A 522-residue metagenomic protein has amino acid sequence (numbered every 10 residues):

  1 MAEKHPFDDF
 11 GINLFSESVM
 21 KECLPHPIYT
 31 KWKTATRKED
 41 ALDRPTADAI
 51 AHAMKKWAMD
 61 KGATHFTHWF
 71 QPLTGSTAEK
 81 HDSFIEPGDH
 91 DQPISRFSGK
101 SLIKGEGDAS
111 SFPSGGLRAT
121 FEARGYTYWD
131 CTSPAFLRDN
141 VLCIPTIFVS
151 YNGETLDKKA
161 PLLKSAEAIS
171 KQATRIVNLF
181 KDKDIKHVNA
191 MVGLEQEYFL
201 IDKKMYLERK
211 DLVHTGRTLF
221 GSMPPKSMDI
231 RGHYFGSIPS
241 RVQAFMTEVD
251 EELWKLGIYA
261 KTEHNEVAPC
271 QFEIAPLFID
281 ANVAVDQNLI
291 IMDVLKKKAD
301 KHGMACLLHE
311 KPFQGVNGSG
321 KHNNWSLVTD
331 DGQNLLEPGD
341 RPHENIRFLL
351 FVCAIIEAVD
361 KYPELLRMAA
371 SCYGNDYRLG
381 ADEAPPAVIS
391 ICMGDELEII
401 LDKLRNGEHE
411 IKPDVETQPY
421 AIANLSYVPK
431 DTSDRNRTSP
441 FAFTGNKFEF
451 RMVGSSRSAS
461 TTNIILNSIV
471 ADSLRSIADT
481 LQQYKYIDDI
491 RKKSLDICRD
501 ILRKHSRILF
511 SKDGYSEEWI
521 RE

Functional and structural regions predicted by a protein language model:
A2-L14, S18-S98, K104-F121: Histidine/acidic residue-rich metal-binding segments in metalloenzymes
T46-I50, F70-P72, K100-S101, F148 (+4 more regions): Active-site-proximal loop/turn and secondary-structure-junction residues that shape catalytic pockets, frequently
I50, S76, V283, Q314 (+1 more regions): Glycine-/small-residue-rich active-site loops that bind phosphorylated ligands and cofactors
A123-L308, N317-G320, L327-E522: Glycine-rich, acidic/polar active-site loops that bind/position phosphate-bearing ligands
